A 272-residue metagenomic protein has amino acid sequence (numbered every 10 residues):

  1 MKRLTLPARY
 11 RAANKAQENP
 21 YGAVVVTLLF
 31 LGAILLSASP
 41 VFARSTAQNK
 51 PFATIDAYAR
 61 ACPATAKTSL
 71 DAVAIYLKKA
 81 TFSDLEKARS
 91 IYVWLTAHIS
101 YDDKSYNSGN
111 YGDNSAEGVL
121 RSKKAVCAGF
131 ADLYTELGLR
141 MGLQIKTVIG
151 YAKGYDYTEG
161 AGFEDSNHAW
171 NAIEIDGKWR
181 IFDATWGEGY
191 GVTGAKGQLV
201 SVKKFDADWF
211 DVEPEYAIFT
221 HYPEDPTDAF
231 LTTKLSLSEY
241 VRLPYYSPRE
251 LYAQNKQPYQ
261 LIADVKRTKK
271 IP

Functional and structural regions predicted by a protein language model:
M1-Y21: N-terminal secretory signal peptides that target proteins for export/translocation
V25-S37: Bacterial N-terminal signal peptides
A38-A43: Boundary at the C-terminal end of the N-terminal hydrophobic targeting segment
R44-V126, D132-T135, M141: Secondary-structure boundary elements
D102-S105, K178-D183, I218: Substrate-binding/catalytic groove segments of enzymes that remodel or degrade extracellular structural polymers
D132-D211: Hydrophobic/aromatic-rich core segments of domains that either
G191-P272: Alpha-helical and coiled-coil interaction segments, frequently adjacent to or embedded within charge-biased
